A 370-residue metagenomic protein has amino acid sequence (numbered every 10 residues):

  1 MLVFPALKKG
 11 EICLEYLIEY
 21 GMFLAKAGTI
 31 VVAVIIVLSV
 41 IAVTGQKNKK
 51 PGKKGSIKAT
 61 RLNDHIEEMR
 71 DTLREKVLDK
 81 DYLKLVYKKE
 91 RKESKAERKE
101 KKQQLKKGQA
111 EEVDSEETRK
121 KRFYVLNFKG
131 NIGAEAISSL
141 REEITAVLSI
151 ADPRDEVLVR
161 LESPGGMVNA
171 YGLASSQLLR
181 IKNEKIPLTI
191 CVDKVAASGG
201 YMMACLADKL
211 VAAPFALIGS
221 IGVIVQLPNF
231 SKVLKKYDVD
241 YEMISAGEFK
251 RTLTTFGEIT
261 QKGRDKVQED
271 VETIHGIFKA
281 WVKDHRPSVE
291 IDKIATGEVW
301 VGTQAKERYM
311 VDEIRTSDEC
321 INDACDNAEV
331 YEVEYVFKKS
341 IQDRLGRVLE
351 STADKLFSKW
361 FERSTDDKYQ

Functional and structural regions predicted by a protein language model:
F4-T189, V195-A196, K209-A213, I224-Q370: N-terminal organellar transit peptides
G200: DNA breakage-rejoining catalytic core of tyrosine-based enzymes
M203-K209: Alpha-helix C-terminal capping segments
